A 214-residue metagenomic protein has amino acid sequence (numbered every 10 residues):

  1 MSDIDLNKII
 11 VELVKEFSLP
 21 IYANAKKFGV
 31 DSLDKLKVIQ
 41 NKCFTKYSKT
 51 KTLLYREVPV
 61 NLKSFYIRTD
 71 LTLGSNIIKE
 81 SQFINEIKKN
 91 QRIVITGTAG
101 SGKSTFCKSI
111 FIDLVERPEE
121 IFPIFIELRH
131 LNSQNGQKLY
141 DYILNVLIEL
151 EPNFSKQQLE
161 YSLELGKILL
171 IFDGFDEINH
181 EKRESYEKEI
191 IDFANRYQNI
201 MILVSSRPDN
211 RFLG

Functional and structural regions predicted by a protein language model:
S2-G214: P-loop NTPase signaling cores
